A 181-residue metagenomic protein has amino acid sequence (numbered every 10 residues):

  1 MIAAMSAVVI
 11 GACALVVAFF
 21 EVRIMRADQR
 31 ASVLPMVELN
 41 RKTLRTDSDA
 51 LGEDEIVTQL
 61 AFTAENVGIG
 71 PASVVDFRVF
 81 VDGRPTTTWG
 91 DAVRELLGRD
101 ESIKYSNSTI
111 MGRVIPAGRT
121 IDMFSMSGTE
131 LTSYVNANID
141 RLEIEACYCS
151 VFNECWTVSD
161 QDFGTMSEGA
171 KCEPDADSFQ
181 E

Functional and structural regions predicted by a protein language model:
M1-T88, G98, D177-E181: Membrane-proximal alpha-helical anchors
R45-L51, G68-E181: An amphipathic alpha-helical interaction surface
